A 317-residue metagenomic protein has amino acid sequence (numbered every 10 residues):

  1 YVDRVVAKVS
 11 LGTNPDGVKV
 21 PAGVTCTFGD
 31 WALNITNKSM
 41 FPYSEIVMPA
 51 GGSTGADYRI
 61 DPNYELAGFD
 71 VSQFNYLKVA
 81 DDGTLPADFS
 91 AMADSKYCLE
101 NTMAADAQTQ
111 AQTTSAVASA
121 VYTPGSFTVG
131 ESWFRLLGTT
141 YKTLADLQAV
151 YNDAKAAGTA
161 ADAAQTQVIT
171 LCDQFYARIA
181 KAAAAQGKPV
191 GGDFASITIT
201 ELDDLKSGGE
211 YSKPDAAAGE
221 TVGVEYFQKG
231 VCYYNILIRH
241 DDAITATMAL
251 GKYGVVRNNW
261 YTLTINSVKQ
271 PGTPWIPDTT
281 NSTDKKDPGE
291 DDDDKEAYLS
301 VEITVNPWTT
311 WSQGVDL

Functional and structural regions predicted by a protein language model:
Y1, K8-R257, T262, N266 (+1 more regions): Tryptophan-paired
K19, P271-G272: Eukaryotic short linear interaction motifs
K252, R257, T273-L317: C-terminal functional modules
